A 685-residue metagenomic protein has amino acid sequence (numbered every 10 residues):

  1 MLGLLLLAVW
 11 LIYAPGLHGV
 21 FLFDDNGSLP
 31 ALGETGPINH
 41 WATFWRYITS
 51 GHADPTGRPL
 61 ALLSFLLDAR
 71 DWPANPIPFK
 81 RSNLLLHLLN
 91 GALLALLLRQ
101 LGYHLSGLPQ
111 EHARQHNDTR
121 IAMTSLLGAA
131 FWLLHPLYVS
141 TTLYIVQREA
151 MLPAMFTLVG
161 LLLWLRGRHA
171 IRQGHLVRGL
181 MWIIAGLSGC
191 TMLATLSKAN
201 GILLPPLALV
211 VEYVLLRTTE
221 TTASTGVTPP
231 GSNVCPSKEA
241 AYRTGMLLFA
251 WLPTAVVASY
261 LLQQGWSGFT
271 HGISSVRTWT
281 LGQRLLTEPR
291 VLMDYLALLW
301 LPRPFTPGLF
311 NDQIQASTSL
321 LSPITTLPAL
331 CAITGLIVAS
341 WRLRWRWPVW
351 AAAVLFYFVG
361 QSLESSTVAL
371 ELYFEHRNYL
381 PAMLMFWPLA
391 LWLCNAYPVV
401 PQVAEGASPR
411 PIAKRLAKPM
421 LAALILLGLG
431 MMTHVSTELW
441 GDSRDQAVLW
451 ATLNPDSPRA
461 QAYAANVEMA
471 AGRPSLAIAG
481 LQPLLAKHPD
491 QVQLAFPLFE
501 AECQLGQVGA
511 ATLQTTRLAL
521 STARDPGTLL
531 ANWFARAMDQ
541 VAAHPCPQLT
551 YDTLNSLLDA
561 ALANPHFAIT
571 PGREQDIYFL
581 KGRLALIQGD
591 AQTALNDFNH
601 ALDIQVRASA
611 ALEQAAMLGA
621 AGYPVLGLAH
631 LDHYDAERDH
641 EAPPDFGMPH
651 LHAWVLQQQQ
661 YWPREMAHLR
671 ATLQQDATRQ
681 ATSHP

Functional and structural regions predicted by a protein language model:
M1-V508, L518-T528: Polytopic membrane enzymes that build or remodel cell-surface glycoconjugates and lipids
R444, V448-P685: C-terminal luminal/periplasmic domains and tails of membrane-associated envelope-modifying transferases
